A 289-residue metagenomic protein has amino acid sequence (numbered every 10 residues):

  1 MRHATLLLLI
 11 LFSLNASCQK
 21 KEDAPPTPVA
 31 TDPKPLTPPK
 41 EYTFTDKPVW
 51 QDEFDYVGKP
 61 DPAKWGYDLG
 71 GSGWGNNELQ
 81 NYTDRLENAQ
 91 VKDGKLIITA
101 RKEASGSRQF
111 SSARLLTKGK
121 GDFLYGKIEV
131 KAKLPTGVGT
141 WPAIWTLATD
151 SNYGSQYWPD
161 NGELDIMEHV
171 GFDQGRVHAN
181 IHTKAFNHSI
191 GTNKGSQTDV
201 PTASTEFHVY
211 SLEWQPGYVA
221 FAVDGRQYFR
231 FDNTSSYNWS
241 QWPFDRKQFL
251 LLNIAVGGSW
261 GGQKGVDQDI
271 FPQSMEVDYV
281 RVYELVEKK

Functional and structural regions predicted by a protein language model:
M1-V29: Bacterial Sec-dependent N-terminal signal peptides
Q19-K289: GH16 jelly-roll
